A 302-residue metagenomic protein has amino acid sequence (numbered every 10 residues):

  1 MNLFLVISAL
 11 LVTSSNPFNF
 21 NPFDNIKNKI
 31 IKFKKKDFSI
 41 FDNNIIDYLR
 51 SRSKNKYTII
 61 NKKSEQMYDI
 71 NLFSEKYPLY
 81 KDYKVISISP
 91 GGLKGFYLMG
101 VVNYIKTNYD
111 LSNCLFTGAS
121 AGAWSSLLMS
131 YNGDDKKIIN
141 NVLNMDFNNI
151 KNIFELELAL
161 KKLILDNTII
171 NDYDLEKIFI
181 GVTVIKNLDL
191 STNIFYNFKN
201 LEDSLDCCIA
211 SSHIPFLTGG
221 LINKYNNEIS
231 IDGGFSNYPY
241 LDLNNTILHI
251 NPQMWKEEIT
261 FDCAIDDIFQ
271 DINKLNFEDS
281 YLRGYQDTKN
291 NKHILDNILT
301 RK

Functional and structural regions predicted by a protein language model:
M1-N19: Classical Sec-dependent N-terminal signal peptides that target proteins to the secretory pathway
F18-T117, L127-K302: Patatin-like phospholipase
G118, G122: Gly/Ala-rich beta-loop-alpha elbow adjacent to hydrolase catalytic centers
